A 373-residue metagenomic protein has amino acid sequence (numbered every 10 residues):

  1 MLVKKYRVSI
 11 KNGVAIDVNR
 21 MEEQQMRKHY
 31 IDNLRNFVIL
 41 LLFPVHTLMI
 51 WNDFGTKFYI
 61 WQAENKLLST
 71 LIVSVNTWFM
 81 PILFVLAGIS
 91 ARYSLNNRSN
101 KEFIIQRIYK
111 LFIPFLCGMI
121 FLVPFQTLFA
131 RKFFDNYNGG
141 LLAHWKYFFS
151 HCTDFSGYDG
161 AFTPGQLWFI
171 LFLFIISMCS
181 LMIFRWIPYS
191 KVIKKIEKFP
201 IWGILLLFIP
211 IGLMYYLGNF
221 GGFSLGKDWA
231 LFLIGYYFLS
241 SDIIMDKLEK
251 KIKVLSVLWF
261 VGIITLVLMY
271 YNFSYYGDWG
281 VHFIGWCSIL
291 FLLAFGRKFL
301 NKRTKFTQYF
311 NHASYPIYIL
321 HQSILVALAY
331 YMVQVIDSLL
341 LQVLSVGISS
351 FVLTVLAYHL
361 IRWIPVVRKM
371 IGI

Functional and structural regions predicted by a protein language model:
M1-I373: Alpha-helical transmembrane segments and their immediate juxtamembrane cytosolic regions
